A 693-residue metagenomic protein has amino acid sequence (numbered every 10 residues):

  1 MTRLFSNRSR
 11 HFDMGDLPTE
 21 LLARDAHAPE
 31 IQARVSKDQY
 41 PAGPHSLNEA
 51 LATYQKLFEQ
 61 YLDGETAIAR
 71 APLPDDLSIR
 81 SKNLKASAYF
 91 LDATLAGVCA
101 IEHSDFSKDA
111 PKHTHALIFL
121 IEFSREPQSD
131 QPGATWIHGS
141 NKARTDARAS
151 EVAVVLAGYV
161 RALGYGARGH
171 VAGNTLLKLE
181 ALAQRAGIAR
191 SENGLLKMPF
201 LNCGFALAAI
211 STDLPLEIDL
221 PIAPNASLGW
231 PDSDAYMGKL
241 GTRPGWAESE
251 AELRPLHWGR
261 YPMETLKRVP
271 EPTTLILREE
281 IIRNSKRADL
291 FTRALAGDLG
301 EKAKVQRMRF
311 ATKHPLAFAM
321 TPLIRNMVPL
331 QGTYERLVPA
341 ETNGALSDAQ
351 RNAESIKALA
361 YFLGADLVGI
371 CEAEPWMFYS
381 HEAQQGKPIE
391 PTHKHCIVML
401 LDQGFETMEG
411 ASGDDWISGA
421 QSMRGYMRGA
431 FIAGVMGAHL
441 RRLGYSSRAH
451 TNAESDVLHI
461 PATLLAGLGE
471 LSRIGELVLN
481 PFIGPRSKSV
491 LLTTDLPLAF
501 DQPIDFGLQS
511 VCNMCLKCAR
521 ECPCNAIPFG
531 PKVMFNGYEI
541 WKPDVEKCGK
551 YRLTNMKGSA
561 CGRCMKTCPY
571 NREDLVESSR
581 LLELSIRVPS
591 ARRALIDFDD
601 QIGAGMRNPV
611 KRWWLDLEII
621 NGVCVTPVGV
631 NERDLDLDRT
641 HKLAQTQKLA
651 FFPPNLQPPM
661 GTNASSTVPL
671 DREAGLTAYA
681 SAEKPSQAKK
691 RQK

Functional and structural regions predicted by a protein language model:
M1-I137, P224-M408, G413-D415, Q692-K693: Non-catalytic, usually N-terminal nucleic-acid engagement modules in DNA/RNA processing proteins
M1-S6, P224-E271, V533-K693: Flanking helices and flexible, charged tails adjoining ferredoxin-like Fe-S electron-transfer domains in multi-subunit
R3, R8-R10, R24, R34 (+41 more regions): Arginine residue identity/basic-tract feature
D38, T53-L57, P72-D75, V160 (+15 more regions): Generic ordered-secondary-structure signal
D76, T135, A147, E151-V152 (+7 more regions): Intrinsic-disorder/low-complexity, polar/charged segments
T94-W230, A235, K357, D366-E573 (+1 more regions): Catalytic cores of enzyme domains
